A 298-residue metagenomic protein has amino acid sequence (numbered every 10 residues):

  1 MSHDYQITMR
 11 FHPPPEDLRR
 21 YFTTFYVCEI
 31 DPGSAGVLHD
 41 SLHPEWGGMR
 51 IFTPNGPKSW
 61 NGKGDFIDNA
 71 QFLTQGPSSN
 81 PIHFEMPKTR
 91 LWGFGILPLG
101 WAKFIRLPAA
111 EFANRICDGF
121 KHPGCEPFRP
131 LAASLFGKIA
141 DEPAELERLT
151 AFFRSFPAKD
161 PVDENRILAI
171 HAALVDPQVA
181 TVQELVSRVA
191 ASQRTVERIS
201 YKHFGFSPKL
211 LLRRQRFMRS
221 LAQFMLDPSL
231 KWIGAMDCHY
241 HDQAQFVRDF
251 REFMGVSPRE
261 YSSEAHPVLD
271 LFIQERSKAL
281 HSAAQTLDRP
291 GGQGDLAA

Functional and structural regions predicted by a protein language model:
M1-L168, A173-Q183, R188-Q193, F206-S207 (+3 more regions): Alpha-helical bundle regulatory/interaction domains
I167-L168, L211-M218, Q243: Short alpha-helical elements of helix-turn-helix
I199-P208, F250-P258: HTH DNA-binding helix-turn interface
Y201-F204, Q215-M225, M254: C-terminal flanking helix
R214, R248, E264: Residue-level "edge-of-site" marker
R219, Q245-R248, E252: Hydrophobic side chains within alpha-helical segments
